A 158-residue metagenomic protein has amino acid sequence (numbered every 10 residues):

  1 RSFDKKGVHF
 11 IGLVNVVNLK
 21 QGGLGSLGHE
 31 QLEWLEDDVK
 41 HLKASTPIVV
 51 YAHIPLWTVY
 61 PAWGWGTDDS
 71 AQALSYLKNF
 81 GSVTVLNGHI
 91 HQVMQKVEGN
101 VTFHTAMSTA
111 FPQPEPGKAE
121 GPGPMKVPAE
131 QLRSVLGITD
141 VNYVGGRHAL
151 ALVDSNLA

Functional and structural regions predicted by a protein language model:
R1-D4, Q92-Q95, I138-D140: Short, surface-exposed beta-strand/loop micro-motifs that present aromatic residues
S2-G12, K40-P47, E98-T102, G145-A149: Beta-strand-turn-beta hairpins that frame and shape the catalytic cleft of phosphate-ester-processing enzymes
K5, L13, G88, A106 (+1 more regions): Conserved beta-strand termini and adjacent loop/short-helix elements that scaffold enzyme active sites in alpha/beta
G7, V16-L19, I54-T58, I90-V93 (+1 more regions): Solvent-exposed loop/turn segments at secondary-structure junctions within structured extracellular/periplasmic domains
N15-G22, P124-M125: Short glycine/proline- and acidic residue-enriched helix-loop micro-motifs that form flexible lids or anion-recognition
Q21-L24, D37, R133, A158: Low-complexity, Gly/Pro
G23-H104: His/acidic metal-ligating clusters that form di-metal
Y76, V97-A158: Binuclear metal-dependent phosphoesterase catalytic core
